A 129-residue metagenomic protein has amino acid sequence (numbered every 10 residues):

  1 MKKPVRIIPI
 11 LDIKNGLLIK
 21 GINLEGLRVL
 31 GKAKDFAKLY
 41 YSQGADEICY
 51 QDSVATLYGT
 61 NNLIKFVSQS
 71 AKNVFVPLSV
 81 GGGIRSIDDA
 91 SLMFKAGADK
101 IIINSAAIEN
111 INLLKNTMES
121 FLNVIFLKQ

Functional and structural regions predicted by a protein language model:
M1-V76, I84-D88, L92, A96 (+1 more regions): Conserved N-terminal beta1-alpha1 strand-loop-helix module at the mouth
V80: Conserved phosphate/oxyanion-binding catalytic-loop motifs
I84, L92-N116: Glycine-rich phosphate-binding active-site loops on the catalytic face of alpha/beta enzymes
N110-Q129: Short histidine
